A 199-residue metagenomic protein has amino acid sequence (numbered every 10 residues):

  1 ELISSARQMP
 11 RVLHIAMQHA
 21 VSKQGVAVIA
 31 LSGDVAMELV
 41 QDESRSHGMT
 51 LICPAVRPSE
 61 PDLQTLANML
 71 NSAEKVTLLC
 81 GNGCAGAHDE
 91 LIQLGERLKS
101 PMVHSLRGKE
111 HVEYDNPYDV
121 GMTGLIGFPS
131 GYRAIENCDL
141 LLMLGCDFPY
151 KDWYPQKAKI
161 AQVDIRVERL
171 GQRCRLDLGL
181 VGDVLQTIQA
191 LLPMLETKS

Functional and structural regions predicted by a protein language model:
E1-R11, G108-S199: Glycine-rich, acidic loop regions that bind phosphate or pyrophosphate groups
A6, A16-K23, L66-A73, R97-P101 (+4 more regions): Change "in soluble alpha/beta enzymes" to "in soluble alpha/beta proteins
R7-R11, A20, G81-H88: Active-site glycine- and acidic-residue-rich loops that bind and position anionic ligands or nucleotide-like cofactors
M9, I15, H19-S72, S199: Conformationally flexible catalytic loops at phosphate/diphosphate-handling active centers
M17-H19, S44-S46, H88-S100, K157-K159 (+1 more regions): Short, solvent-exposed amphipathic alpha-helical segments in soluble enzyme and RNA/protein-processing domains
A30, S100-R107, A161-D164: Short internal beta-strands
S32, C80-G83, G145: Structural motif
P58-P61, T65-N137: Anionic-ligand anchoring segments at beta-strand to alpha-helix junctions in alpha/beta enzyme folds, i.e., glycine
